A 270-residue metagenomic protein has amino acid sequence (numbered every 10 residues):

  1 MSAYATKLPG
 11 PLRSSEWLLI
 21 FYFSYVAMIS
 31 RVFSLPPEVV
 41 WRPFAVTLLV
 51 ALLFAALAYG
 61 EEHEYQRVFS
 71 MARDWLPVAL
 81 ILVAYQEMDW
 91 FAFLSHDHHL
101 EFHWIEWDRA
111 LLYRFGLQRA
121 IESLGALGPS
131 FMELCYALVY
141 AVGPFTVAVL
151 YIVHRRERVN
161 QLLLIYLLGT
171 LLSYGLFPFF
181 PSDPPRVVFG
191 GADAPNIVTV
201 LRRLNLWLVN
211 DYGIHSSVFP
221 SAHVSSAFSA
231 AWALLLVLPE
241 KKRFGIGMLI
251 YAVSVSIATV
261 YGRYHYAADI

Functional and structural regions predicted by a protein language model:
S2-L48, V68-P144: N-terminal transmembrane-helix/juxtamembrane module of multi-pass inner/ER membrane proteins
Y4-S14, R202-I270: Membrane-embedded catalytic cores of phosphoryl/pyrophosphoryl-handling enzymes
F21-R31, I81-V83, T170-F177, I250-Y261: Aromatic-anchored segments of alpha-helical transmembrane domains
S30-R31, L53-E64, V149-E157, L234-P239: Structural signal for the C-terminal ends of transmembrane alpha-helices and the immediately following loop
R73-A79, P144-F180, M248: Interfacial segments of alpha-helical transmembrane regions
Q86-F102, Y166-P195: Transmembrane alpha-helix/helix-exit interface in multi-pass inner-membrane proteins
E87, F145-A148, Y174-G175, A233 (+1 more regions): Alpha-helical transmembrane segments of multipass membrane proteins
Y174-S217, I270: Alpha-helical transmembrane segments of multi-pass integral membrane proteins, characterized by long hydrophobic
